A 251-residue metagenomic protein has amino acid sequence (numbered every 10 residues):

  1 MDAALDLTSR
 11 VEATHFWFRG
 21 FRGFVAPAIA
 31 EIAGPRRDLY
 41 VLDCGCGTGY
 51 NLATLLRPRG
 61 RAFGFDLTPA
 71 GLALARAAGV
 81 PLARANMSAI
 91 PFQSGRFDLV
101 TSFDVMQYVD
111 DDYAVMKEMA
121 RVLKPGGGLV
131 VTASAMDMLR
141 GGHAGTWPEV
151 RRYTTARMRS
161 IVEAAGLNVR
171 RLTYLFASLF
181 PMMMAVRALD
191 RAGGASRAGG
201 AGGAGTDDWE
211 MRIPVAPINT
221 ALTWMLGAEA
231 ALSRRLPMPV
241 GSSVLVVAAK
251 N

Functional and structural regions predicted by a protein language model:
M1-G95, L99-F103, Y113-M116, P239-V244: Conserved N-terminal segment of class I S-adenosyl-L-methionine
D6-R10, L129-R151, T155-E163: Short, glycine-/aromatic-enriched active-site segment of Class I SAM-dependent methyltransferases
I90-F92, V109, Y153: Helix-loop segment at the mouth of the active site in Rossmann-fold oxidoreductases, especially SDR/KR enzymes
F103-M106, T132: Residues lining the SAM
Y113-G128: A short glycine-rich, Lys/Arg-flanked "PGG" loop and its adjoining helix->strand segment in the class I
L167-A177: Conserved S-adenosyl-L-methionine
L179-N251: A C-terminal cap/extension of S-adenosyl-L-methionine-dependent methyltransferases that defines the acceptor-substrate
